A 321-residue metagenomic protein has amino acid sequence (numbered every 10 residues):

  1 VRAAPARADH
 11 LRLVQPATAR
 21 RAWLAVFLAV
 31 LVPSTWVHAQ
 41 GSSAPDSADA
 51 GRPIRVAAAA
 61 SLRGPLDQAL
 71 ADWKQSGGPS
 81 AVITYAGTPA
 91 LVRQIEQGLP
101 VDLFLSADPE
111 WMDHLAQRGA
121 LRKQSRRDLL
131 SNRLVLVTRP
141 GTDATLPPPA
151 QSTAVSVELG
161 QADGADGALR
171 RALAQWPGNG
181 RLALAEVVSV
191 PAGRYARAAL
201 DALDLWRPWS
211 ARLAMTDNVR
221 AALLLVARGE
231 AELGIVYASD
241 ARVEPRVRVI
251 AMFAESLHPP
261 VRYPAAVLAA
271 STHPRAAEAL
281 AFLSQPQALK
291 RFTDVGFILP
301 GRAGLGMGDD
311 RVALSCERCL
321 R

Functional and structural regions predicted by a protein language model:
A3-L24: Bacterial N-terminal signal peptides that target proteins for export
H10, T35, T153-S156: Short, low-complexity, intrinsically disordered N-terminal modules that encode targeting/processing signals
H10-L11, L28, Q40, E186: Residue-level detector of alpha-helical hydrophobic segments embedded in or interacting with membranes
P16-A17, V37, V247: Extended rod-forming repeat segments used as scaffolds/tethers
L24-T35: Bacterial N-terminal signal peptides
Q40-P89, R93-L99, S106-P109, D113-G119 (+1 more regions): Exported/periplasmic ABC-transporter solute-binding proteins
K123: A short alpha->loop->secondary-structure connector
